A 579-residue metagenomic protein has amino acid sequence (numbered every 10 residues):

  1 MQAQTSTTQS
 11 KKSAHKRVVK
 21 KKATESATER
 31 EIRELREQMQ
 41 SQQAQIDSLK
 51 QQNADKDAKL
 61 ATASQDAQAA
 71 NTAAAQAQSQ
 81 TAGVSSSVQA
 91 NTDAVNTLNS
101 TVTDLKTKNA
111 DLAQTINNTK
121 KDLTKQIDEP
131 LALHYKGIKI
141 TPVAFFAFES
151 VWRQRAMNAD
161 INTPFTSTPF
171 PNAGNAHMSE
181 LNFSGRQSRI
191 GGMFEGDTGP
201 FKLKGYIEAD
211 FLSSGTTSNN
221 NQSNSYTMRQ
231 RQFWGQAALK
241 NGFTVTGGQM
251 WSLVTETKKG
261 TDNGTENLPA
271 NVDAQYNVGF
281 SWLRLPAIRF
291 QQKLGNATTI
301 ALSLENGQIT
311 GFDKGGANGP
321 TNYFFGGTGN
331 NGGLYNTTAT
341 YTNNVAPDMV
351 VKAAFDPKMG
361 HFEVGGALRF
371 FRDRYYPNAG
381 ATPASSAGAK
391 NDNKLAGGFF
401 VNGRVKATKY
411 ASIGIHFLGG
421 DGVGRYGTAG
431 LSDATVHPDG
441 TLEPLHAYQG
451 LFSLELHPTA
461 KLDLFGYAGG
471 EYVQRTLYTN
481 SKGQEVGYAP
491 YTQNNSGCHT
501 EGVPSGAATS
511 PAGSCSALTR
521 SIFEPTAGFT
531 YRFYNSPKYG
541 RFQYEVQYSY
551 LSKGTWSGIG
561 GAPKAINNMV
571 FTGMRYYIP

Functional and structural regions predicted by a protein language model:
A3-A159: N-terminal periplasmic/intermembrane-space "pro-region" immediately following the signal or transit peptide
D128-P164, F170-N318, N343-H361, R404-G419 (+1 more regions): Outer membrane beta-barrel
P130-A132, A176-N182, N221-S223, A274-V278 (+9 more regions): Outer-membrane beta-barrel proteins
Y135, L181-Q187, S223-Q230, G279-L283 (+7 more regions): Transmembrane beta-barrel outer-membrane domains
A156-A159, T216-Y226, K258-T265, F312-A339 (+7 more regions): Outer-membrane beta-barrel translocator domains and adjoining extracellular loop/strand segments of Gram-negative
K204-S213, V364-F370, E471, E545-Y550: Transmembrane beta-strand segments that form the barrel wall of outer-membrane beta-barrel proteins
D356-P525: Detector for outer-membrane/organellar transmembrane beta-barrel domains, recognizing the amphipathic beta-strand
A565-P579: Outer-membrane beta-barrel "beta-signal"
